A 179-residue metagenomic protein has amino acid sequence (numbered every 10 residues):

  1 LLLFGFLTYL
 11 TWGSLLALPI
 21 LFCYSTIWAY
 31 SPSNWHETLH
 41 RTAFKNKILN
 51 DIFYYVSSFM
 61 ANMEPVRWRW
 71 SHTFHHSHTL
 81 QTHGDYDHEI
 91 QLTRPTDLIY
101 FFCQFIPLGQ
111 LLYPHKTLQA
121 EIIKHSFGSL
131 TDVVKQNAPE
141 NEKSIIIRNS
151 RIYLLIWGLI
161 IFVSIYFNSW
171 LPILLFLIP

Functional and structural regions predicted by a protein language model:
L1-I27, N34, F59-L175: Non-catalytic, topology-defining segments of multipass membrane proteins
L39-H40: Short active-site segment of divalent metal-dependent hydrolases/proteases that encodes the spacing between
F44-S58, E89-L92: Post-HEXXH active-site segment of zinc metalloproteases
L177-P179: Alpha-helical membrane-embedded segments
